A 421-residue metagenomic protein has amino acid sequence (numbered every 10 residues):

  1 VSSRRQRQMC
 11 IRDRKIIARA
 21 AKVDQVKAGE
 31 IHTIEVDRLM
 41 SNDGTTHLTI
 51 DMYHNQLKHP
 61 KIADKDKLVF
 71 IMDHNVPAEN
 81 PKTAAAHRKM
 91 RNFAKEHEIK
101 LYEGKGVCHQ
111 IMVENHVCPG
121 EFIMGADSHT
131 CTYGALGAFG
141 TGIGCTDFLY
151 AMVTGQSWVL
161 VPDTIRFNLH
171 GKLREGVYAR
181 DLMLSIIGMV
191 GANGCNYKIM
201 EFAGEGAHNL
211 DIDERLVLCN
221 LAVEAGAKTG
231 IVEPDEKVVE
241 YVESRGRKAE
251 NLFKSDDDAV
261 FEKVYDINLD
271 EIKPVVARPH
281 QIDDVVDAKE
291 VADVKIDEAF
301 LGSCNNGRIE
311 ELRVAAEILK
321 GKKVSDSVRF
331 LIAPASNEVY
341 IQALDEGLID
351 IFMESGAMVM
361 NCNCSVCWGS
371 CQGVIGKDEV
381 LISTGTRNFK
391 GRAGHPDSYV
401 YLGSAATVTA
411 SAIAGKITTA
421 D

Functional and structural regions predicted by a protein language model:
V1-R7, I11: Single conserved hydrophobic/aromatic residue that forms the stacking wall/gate of nucleotide- or nucleobase-binding
A21, V26-I31, I62-L68, E96-I99 (+14 more regions): Short coil/turn connectors at secondary-structure junctions
L39-D147: Long, structured ligand/cofactor-binding scaffold of large enzymes
M52-K61, M90, A94, T146-W158 (+4 more regions): Structured alpha-helical segments in the cores of large, soluble enzyme domains
D66-N75, N168-H170, E201-A203, V232-P234 (+1 more regions): Short internal beta-strands
P81, F93, H109-N115, G120-E121 (+4 more regions): Accessory "access/gating" subregions that flank catalytic or transport cores
A126-V239, E243, V374-G376, V380-D421: Mobile "lid/hinge" segments at catalytic clefts and subdomain interfaces of large enzymes
I349-S370, T386-N388, A405, K416-T419: Phosphate/diphosphate-binding loops
